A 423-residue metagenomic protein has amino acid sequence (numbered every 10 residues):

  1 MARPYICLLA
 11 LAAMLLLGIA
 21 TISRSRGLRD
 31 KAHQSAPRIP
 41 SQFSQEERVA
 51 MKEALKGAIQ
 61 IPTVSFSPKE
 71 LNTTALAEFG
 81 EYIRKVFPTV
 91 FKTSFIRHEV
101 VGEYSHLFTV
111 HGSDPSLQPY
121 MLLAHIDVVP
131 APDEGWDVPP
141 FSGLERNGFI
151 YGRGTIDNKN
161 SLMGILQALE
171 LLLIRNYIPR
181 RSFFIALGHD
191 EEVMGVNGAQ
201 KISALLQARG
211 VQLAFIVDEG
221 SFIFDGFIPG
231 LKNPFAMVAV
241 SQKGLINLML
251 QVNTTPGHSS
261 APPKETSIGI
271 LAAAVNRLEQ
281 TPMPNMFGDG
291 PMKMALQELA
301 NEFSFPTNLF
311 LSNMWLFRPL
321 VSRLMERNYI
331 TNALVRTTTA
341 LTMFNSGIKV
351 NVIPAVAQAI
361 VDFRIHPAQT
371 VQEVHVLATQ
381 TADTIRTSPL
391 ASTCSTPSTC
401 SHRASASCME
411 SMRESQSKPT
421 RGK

Functional and structural regions predicted by a protein language model:
P4-C7, L11-R153, L172-R181: Acidic/His- and Gly-rich active-site-bordering loop/insert found across diverse amide/peptide-bond hydrolases
G27-A36, L206-A214, S221-N233, V238-N247 (+3 more regions): Acidic-enriched catalytic cores of C-N bond-cleaving enzymes acting on peptides and small amides
K69-E70, P132-G135, G195-A199, F227-G230 (+1 more regions): Short, solvent-exposed loop/turn and secondary-structure capping segments
F149-G152, I156-M237: Acidic/histidine-rich catalytic neighborhood of metal-dependent amide-processing enzymes
Q167-I174, A273-R277, F363: Short glycine/serine- and small hydrophobic-enriched flexible loop segments
Q380-D383, P389-K423: Zn-dependent metallopeptidase/amidohydrolase metal-coordination segment
